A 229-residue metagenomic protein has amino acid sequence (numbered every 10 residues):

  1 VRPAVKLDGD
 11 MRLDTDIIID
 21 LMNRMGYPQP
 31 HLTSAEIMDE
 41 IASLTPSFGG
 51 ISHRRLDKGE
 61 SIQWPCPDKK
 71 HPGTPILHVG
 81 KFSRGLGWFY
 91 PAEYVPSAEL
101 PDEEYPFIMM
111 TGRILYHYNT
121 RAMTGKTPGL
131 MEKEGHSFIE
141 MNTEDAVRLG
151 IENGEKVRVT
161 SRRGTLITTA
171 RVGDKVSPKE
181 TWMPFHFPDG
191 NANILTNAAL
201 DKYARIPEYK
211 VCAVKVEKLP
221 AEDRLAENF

Functional and structural regions predicted by a protein language model:
V1-I62, T127-E140, E144-F229: Long, contiguous, secondary-structure-rich segments that constitute the structural scaffold of globular domains
S34-G129: Long, low-complexity segments enriched in small/aliphatic residues
